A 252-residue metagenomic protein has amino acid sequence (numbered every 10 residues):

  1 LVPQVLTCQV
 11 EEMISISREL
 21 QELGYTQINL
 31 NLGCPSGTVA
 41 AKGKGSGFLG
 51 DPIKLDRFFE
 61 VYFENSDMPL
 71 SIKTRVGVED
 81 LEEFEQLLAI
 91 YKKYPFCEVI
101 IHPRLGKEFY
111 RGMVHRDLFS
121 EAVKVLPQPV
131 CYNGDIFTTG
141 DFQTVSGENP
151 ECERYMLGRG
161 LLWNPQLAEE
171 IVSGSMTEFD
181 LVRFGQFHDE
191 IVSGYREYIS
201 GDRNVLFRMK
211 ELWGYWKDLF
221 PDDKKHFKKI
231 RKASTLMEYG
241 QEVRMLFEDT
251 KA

Functional and structural regions predicted by a protein language model:
L1-A252: Flavin-dependent oxidoreductase catalytic cores
